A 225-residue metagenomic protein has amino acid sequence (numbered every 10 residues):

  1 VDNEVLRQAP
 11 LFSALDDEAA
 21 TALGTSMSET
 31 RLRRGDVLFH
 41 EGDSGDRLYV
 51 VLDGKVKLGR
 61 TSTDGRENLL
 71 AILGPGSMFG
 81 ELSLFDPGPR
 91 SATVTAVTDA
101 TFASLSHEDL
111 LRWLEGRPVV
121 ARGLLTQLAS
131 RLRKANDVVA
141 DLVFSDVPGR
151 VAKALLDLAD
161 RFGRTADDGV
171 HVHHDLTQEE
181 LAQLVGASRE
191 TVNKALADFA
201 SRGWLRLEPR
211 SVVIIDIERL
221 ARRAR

Functional and structural regions predicted by a protein language model:
V1-R34, S83-L84, G116: Cyclic nucleotide-binding regulatory module and flanking cytosolic helices
L11, D36-D99: Cyclic nucleotide-binding regulatory domains
A71-R133: Cyclic-nucleotide recognition modules
V97, E108, E115-G186: Polybasic "coupling" helices that flank or enter modular domains
F162, D167, T177, S211-R225: Short, cationic-aromatic polyanion-contact patches
E190: Key DNA-contact positions within bacterial/archaeal DNA-binding proteins
D198-F199: Basic amphipathic alpha-helical segments that dock to polyanions
G203: Glycine-centered, phosphate/nucleic-acid-interacting loop/turn motifs that mediate DNA/RNA or nucleotide
